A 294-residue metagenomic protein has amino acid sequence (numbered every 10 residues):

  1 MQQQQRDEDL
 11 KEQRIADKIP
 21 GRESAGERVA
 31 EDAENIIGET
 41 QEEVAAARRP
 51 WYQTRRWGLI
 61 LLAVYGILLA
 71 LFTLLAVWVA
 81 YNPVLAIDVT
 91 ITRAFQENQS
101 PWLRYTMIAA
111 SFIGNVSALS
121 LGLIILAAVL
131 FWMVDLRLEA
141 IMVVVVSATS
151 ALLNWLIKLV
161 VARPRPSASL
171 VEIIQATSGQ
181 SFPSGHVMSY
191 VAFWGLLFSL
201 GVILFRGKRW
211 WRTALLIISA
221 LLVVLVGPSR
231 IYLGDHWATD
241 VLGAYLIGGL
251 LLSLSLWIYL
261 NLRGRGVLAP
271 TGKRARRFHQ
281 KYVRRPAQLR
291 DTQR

Functional and structural regions predicted by a protein language model:
Q2-L119, V161-Q175: N-terminal transmembrane-helix/juxtamembrane module of multi-pass inner/ER membrane proteins
R56-V64, L138-V146, W211-I218, G243: Alpha-helical transmembrane segments of integral membrane proteins
V64, L68, L121-V129, V145 (+7 more regions): Lipid-exposed faces of alpha-helical membrane segments in multi-pass integral membrane proteins
F72, L103, L153, I157 (+3 more regions): Alpha-helical membrane-inserting segments
T73-L74, L156-P166, L225-L233: C-terminal ends of transmembrane alpha-helices and the immediately adjacent extracellular/lumenal or cytosolic loop
L85-V89, W132-K208: Membrane-interface loops
A128-V134, R230-I231: Hydrophobic alpha-helical transmembrane segments
L170-T292: Membrane-embedded catalytic cores of phosphoryl/pyrophosphoryl-handling enzymes
